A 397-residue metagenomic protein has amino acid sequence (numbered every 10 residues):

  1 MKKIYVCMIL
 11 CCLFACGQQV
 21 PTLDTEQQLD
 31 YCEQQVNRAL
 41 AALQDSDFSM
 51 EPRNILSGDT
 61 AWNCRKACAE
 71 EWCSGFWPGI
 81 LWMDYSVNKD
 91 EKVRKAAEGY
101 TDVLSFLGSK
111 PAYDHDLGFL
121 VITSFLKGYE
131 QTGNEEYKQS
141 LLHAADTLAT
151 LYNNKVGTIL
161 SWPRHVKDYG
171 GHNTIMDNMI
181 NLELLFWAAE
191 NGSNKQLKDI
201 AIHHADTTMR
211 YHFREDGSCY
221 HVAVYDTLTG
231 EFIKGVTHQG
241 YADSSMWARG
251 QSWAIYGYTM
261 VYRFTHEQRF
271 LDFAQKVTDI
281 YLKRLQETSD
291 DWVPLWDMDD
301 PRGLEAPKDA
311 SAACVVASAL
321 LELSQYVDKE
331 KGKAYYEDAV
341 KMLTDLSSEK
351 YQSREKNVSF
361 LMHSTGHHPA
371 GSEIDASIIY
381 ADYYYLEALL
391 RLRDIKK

Functional and structural regions predicted by a protein language model:
M1-L23: Bacterial Sec-dependent N-terminal signal peptides
Q19-K397: Glycan-recognition and catalytic cores of secretory/periplasmic carbohydrate-active enzymes
